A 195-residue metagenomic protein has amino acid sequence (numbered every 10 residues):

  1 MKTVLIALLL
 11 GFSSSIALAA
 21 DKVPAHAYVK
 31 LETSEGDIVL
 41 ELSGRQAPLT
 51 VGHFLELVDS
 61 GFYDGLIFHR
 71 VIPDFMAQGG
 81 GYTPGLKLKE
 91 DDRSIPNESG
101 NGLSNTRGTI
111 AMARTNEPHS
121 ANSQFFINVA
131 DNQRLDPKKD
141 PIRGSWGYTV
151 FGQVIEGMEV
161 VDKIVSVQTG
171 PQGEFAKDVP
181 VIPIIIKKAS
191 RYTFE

Functional and structural regions predicted by a protein language model:
K2-S15: Bacterial N-terminal signal peptides
A17-E195: Cyclophilin-like peptidyl-prolyl cis-trans isomerases
